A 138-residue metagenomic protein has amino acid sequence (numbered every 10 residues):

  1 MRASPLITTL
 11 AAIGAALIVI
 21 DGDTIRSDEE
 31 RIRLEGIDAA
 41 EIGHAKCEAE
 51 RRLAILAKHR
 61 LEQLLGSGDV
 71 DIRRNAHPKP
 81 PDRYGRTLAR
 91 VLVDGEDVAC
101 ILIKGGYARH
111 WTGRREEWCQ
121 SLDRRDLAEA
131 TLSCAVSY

Functional and structural regions predicted by a protein language model:
R2-Y138: Small beta-barrel nucleic-acid-binding modules, primarily SNase/OB-fold domains and secondarily Tudor-like barrels
